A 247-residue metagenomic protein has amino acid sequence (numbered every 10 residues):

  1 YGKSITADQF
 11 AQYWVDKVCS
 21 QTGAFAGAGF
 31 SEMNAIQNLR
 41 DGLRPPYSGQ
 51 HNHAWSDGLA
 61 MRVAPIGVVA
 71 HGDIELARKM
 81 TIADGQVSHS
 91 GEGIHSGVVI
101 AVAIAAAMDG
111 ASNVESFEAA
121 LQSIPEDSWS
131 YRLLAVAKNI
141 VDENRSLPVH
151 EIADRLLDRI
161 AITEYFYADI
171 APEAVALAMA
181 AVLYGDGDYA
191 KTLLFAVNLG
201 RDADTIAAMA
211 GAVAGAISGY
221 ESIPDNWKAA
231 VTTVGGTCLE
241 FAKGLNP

Functional and structural regions predicted by a protein language model:
Y1-P247: Structured, active/binding-site neighborhoods that engage oxygen-rich ligands
